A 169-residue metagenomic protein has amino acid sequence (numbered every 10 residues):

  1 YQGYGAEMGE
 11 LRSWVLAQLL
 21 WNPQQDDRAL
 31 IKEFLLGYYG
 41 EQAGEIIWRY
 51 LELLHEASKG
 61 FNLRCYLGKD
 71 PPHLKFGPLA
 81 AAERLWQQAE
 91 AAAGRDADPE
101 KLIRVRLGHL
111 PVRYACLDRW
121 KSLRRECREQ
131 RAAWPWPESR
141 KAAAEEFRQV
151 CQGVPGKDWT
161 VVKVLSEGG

Functional and structural regions predicted by a protein language model:
Y1-Q2, I47: Aromatic-lined carbohydrate-recognition surfaces of secreted/lumenal glycan-active proteins
G3-L11: Flexible loop/turn segments at secondary-structure boundaries
V15-G169: Catalytic domains of carbohydrate-active enzymes that cleave complex glycans
